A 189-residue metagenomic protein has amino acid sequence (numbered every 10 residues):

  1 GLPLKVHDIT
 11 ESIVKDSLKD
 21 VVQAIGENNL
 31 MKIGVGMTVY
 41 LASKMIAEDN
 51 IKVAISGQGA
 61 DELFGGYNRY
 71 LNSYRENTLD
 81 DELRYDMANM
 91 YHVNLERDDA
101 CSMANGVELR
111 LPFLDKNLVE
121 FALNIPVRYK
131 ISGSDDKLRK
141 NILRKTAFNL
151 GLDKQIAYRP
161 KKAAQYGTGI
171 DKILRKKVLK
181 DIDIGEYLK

Functional and structural regions predicted by a protein language model:
G1-L150, Q165-L179: ATP-dependent adenylate-handling active sites, centered on carboxylate activation for C-N bond formation
D153-P160: A short alpha-helix-loop-beta-strand transition element characteristic of N-terminal alpha/beta dinucleotide-binding
D183-K189: Long, intrinsically disordered, low-complexity Ser/Thr/Pro-rich regulatory/activation regions of nuclear proteins
